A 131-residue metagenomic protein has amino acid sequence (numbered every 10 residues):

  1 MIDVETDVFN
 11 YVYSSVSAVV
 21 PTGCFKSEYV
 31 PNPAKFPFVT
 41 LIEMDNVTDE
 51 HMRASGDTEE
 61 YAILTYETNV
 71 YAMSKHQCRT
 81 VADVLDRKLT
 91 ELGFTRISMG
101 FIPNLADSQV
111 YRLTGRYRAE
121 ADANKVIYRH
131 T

Functional and structural regions predicted by a protein language model:
M1-R53, H76: Small/polar-rich, solvent-exposed N-terminal microdomains that initiate assembly or binding
D3, E59-E60, R129-T131: Compositionally biased, intrinsically disordered low-complexity segments enriched in polar/Pro/Gly and often Gln
D7, Y11, T80, V84-K88: Long, highly charged amphipathic alpha-helices
T48-S55, M99, K125: A short, acidic/glycine-rich surface segment
S55-E60, A106-S108: Short, solvent-exposed beta-strand/turn "edge" segments of beta-rich domains on protein surfaces
E60-M73, Y111-D122: Oligomerization/assembly interface segments of phage tail-like spikes and tubes
S74-T80: Charged low-complexity stretches with an acidic bias
D83-T131: Acidic-leaning, charged glycine-interspersed low-complexity segments
